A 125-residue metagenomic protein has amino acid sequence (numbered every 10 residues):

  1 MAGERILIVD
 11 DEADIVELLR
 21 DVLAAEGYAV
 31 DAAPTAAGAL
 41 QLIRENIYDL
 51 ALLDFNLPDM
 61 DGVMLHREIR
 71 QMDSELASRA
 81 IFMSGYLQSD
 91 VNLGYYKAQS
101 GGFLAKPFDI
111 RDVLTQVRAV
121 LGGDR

Functional and structural regions predicted by a protein language model:
V16, P58, Q88: The feature encodes the CheY-like receiver
E17-A25: Charged docking surfaces used in two-component/phosphorelay signaling
G27-P34, L42: Short hydrophobic/Thr-rich beta-strand motif most characteristic of the beta2 strand and flanking loop of CheY-like
P34-T35, D61-M64: Acidic catalytic/metal-coordinating carboxylates
Q41, V63-L76: Short amphipathic alpha-helix used as the core "switch/output" element in two-component signaling
D54: Active-site residues of response regulator receiver
M64, Y86-L104, R111, T115: Alpha4 helix (beta4-alpha4-beta5 surface) of REC/receiver domains from two-component response regulators
